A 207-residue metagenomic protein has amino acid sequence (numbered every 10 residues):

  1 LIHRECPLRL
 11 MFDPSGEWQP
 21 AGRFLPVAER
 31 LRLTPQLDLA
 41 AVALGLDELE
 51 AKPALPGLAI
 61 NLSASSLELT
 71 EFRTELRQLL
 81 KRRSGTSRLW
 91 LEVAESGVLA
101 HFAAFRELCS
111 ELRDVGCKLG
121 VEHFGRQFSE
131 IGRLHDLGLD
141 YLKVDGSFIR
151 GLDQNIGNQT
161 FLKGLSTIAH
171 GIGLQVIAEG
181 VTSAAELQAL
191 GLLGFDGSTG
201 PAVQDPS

Functional and structural regions predicted by a protein language model:
L1-G85, S96-G97, S110-E111, I131: Bacterial c-di-GMP phosphodiesterase EAL domain
R9-D13, L46-E48, S63-T70, R88-F102 (+1 more regions): EAL-family c-di-GMP phosphodiesterase catalytic domain
D38, F105, N158: Short, conserved glycine- and acidic-residue-centered signature motifs in active-site or ligand-binding loops
